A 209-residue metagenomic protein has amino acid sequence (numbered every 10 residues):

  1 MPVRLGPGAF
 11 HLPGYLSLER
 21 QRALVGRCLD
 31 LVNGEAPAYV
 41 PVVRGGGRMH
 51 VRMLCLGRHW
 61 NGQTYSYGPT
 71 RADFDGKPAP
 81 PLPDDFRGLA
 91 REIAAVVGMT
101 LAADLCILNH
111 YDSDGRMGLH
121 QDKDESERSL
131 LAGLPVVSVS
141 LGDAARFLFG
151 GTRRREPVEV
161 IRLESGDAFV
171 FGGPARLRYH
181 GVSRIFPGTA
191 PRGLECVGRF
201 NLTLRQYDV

Functional and structural regions predicted by a protein language model:
M1-V209: Non-heme Fe(II) oxygenase metal-center motifs and adjacent flexible, charged/small-residue loops
